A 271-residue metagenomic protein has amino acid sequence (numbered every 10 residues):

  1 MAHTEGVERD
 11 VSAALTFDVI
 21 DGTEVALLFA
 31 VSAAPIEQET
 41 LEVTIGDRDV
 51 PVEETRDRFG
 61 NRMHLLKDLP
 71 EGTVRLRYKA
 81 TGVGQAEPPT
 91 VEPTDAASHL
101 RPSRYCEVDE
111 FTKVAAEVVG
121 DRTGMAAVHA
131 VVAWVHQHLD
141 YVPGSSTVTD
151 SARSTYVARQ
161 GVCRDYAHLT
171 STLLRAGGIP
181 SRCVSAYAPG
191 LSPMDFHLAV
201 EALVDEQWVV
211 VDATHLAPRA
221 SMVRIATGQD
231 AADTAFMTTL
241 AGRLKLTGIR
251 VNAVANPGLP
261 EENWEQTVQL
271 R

Functional and structural regions predicted by a protein language model:
M1-Q85: Intrinsically disordered, low-complexity N-terminal segments that are enriched in acidic
L27, P88-T94, D212: Short, charged, solvent-exposed linker or helix-capping segments at domain edges/interfaces that act as flexible hinges
F29-Q38, E87-P89, S154-Q160, R164-A167 (+1 more regions): Short low-complexity stretches enriched in small and charged residues
Q38-E42, V52-E53, K67-D68, P102-Y105 (+4 more regions): Glycine-rich loops and low-complexity Gly/Arg-rich segments that provide flexible linkers or classic glycine-based
R48-T55, N61-L66, E110-V119, A217-V223 (+3 more regions): Low-complexity, flexible helical/coil segments
T81, A86, T90, A96-G161 (+3 more regions): Secondary-structure boundary elements
A133, D165-T247: Hydrophobic/aromatic-rich core segments of domains that either
